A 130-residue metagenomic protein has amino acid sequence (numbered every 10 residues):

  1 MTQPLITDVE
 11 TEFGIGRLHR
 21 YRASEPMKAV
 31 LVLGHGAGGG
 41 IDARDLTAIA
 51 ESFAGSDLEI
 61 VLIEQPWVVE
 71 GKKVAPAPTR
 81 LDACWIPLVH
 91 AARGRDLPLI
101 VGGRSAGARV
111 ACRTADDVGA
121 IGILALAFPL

Functional and structural regions predicted by a protein language model:
M1-D8: Short, hydrophobic/aromatic-rich segments at coil-to-beta transitions
P4, E51, R109: Residue-level detector of functional hotspots within protein domains
V9-L99: Serine-hydrolase catalytic machinery in alpha/beta-hydrolase-like enzymes
W85-L130: Primarily recognizes the serine-hydrolase "nucleophile elbow" in alpha/beta-hydrolase and SGNH/GDSL folds
